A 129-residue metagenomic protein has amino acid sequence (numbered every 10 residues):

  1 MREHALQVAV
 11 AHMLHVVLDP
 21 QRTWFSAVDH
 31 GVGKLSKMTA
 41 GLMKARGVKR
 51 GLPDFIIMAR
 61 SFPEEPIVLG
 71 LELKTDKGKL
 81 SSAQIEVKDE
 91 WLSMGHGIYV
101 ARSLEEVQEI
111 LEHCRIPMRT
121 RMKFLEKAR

Functional and structural regions predicted by a protein language model:
M1-R129: Catalytic phosphate/metal-binding cores of nucleic-acid and nucleotide-processing enzymes, i.e., regions that mediate
